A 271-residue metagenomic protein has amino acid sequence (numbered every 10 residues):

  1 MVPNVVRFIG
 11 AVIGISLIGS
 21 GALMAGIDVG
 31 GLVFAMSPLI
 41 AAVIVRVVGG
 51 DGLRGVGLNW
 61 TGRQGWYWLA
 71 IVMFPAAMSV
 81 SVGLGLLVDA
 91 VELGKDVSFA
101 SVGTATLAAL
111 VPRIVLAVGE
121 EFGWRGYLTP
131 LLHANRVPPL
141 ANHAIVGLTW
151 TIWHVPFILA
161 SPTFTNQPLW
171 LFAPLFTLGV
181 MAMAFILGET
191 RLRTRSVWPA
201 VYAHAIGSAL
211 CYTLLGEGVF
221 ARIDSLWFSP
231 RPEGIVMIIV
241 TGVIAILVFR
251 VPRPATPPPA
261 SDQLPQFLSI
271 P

Functional and structural regions predicted by a protein language model:
V2-G14, D51-G83, L93-A105, P130-H143 (+1 more regions): Interfacial transmembrane-helix boundary/kink motif in multi-pass membrane proteins
I13, M36, I71, T106 (+8 more regions): Residue-level signature of the transmembrane alpha-helical core of multi-pass small-molecule transporters
I13-G21, P75-G83, L148-F157, A205-G218: Aromatic-anchored segments of alpha-helical transmembrane domains
I27-A70, V82-S98, L131, L192 (+1 more regions): Membrane-helix interface linkers and caps
G55, L87-V97, L159-P168, G218-W227: Membrane-interface helix termini and inter-helical loops of multi-pass transporters
G119-T149, L192-S196: Membrane-interface helix/loop boundary segments of multi-pass membrane proteins
L169-S229: Functionally important transmembrane alpha-helices
A205-P271: C-terminal membrane module of polytopic membrane proteins
